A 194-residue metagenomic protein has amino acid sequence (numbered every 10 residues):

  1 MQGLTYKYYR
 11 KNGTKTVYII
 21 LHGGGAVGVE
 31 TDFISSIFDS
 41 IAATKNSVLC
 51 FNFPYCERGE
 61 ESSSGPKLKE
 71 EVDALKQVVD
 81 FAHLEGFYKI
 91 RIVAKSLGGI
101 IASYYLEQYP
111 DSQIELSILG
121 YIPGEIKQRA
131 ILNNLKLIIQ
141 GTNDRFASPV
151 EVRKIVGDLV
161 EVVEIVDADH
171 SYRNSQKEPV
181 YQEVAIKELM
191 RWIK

Functional and structural regions predicted by a protein language model:
M1-E85, N174: Serine-hydrolase catalytic machinery in alpha/beta-hydrolase-like enzymes
K89-I92, L116: Conserved alpha/beta-hydrolase fold motif
V93-A102: Gly/Ala-rich beta-loop-alpha elbow adjacent to hydrolase catalytic centers
I101-Y105, K127: Hydrolases whose catalytic domains are alpha/beta-hydrolase-1, hotdog thioesterase, or metallo-beta-lactamase-like
D111-P123: A conserved short beta-strand
L132, L137-Q140, D144: Short beta-strand/loop motif that positions the catalytic acidic residue of the alpha/beta-hydrolase fold
T142-A147, H170-S171: Acidic catalytic loop of the alpha/beta-hydrolase fold
A168-Q182: Catalytic histidine-centered segment of alpha/beta-hydrolase-like enzymes
